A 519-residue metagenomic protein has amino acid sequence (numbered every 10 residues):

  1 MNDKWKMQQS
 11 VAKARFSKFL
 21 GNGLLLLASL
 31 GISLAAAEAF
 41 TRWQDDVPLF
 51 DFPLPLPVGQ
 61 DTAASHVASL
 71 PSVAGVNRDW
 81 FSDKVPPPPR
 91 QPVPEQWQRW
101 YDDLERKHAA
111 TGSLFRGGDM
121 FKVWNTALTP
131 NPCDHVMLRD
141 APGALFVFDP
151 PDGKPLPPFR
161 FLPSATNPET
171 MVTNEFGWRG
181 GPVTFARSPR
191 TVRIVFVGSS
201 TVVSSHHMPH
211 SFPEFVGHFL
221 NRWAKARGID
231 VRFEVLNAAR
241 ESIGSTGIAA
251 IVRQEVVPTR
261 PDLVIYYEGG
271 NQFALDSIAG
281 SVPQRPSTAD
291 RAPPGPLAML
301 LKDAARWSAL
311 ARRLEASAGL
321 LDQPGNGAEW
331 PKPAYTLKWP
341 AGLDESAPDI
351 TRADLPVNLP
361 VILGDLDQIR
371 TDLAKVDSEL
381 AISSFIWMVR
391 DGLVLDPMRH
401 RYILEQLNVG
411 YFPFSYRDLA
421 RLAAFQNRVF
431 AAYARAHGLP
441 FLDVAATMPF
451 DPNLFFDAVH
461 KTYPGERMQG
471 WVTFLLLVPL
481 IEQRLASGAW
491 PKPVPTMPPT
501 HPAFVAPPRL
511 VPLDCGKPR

Functional and structural regions predicted by a protein language model:
M7-L30: N-terminal Sec-pathway targeting helices
A14, L25, A36, T41-R42 (+4 more regions): Histidine-centered active-site loop/cap adjacent to the catalytic His in serine esterases/O-acetyl transfer systems
I32-F50: Membrane-interface motif at the C-terminal end of an N-terminal transmembrane signal
V47-K122, T126, M137, F146-V147 (+3 more regions): Serine-dependent acyl-ester chemistry module
V58-V203, H207-P209, E214-L220, A224-R227 (+1 more regions): Membrane/wall-proximal cationic-aromatic binding patches
A224-R240: Short helix-loop-beta-strand segments that form the rim/entrance of peptidase-like active sites
V235, E241-V252: Structural motif
V256-I265: Proline-aspartate-enriched helix->loop->beta-strand connector
